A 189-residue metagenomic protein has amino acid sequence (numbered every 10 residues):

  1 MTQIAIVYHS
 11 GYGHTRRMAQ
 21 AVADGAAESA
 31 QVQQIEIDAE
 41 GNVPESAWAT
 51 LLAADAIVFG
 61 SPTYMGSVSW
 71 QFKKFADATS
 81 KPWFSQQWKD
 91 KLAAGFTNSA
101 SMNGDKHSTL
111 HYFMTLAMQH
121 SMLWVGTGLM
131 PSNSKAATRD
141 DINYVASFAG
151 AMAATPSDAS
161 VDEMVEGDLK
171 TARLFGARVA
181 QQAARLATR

Functional and structural regions predicted by a protein language model:
M1-W88, S157-R189: N-terminal beta1-alpha1-beta2 submodule of the flavodoxin-like/Rossmannoid cofactor-binding fold
G11, V58, Y64, W88 (+4 more regions): Short glycine/serine/threonine-biased micro-segments
M18, M65, Q71, G95 (+3 more regions): Basic, gly/Ser/Thr/Pro-rich low-complexity segments located predominantly at protein N termini
I37, M130-S132, S147: Short connector loops at secondary-structure junctions
L92-N143: Short, glycine-/small-residue-rich phosphate/pyrophosphate-handling segment
A94-D105, W124-V125, A153-D168, L186-R189: Short flexible/disordered coil segments
T138-T155: Short glycine/proline-rich, acidic loop/turn segments that cap or connect secondary-structure elements
